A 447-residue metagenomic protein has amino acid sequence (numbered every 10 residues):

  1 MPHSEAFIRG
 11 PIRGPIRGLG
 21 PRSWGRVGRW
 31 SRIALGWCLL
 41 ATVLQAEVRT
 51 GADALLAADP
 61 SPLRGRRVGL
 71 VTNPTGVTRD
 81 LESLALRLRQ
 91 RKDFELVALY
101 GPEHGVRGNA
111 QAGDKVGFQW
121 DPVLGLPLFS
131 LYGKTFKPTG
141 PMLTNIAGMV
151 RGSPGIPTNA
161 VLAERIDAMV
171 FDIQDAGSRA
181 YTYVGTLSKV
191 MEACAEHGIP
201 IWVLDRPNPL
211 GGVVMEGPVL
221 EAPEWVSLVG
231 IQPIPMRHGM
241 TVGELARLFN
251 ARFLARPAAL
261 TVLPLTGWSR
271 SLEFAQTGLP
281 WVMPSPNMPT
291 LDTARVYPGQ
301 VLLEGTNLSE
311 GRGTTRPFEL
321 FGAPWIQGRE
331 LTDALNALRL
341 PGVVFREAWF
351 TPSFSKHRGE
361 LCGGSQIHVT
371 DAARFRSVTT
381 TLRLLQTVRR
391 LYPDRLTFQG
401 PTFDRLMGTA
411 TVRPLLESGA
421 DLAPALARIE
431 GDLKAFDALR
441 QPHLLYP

Functional and structural regions predicted by a protein language model:
S31-T42: Bacterial N-terminal signal peptides
E95-H104, L204: Short internal beta-strands
R107-A112, W202-W225: Glycine-rich, charge-decorated loop segments at or immediately adjacent to ligand/cofactor-binding or catalytic sites
A112-R165, S178: Glycine-rich oxoanion-binding loops at beta->alpha junctions
D175-L187: Glycine/threonine-rich flexible loop motifs
W225-Y297: Conserved anion/nucleotide-ligand pocket segment
W268-A348: Glycine-rich, aromatic-lined ligand/substrate-binding cores of catalytic and carbohydrate-binding domains
G322-R428: Conserved functional hotspot residues or short segments at active or partner-binding sites across diverse domains
